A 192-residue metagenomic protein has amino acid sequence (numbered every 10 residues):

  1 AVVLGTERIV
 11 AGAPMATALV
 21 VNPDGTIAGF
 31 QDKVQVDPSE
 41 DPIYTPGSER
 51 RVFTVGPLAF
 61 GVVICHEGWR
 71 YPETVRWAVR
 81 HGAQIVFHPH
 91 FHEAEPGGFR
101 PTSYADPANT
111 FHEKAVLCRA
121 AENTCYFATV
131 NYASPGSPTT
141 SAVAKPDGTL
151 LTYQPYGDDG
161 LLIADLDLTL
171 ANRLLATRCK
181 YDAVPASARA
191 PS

Functional and structural regions predicted by a protein language model:
A1-V3, W69-G160: CN hydrolase (nitrilase-like) catalytic-core segments centered on the catalytic cysteine and neighboring Lys/Glu
V3, E7-I9: Glycine-rich, aromatic-flanked loop segments that form ligand/cofactor-binding clefts across common enzyme folds
L4, T17-V20, R51, S141-V143 (+1 more regions): Short beta-strand scaffold segments in enzyme catalytic cores
I9-K114, R173-A186: Active-site catalytic loop in hydrolytic enzyme cores
Q31, F53, V130, Q154 (+1 more regions): Hydrophobic residues at beta-strand termini and immediately following loops that shape nucleotide-binding pockets
L168-N172: Juxtadomain coupling helices with adjacent low-complexity linkers
A190-S192: Cysteine-cluster motifs in flexible loop/terminal segments that predominantly coordinate metals
